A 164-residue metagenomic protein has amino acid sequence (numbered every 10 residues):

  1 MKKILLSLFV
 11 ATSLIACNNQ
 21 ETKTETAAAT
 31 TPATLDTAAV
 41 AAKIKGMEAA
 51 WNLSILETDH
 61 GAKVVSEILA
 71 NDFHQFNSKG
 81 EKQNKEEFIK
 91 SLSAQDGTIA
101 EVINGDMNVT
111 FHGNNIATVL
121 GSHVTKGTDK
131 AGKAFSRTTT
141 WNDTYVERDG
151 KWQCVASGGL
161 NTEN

Functional and structural regions predicted by a protein language model:
M1-I4, N19: Positively charged n-region of N-terminal signal peptides that target proteins for export
I4-S13: Sec-dependent N-terminal signal peptides
N18-E67: Short, low-complexity N-terminal intrinsically disordered segments enriched in polar/charged residues
H60-N115, S136: A solvent-exposed, acidic/Ser-Thr-rich amphipathic alpha-helical stretch
K79-G80, G113, G121-H123, D143 (+1 more regions): A mature extracytoplasmic/lumenal domain signature
E101, N115-T125, T139: A short hydrophobic beta-strand element
V109-A117, G132-K133, Y145-K151: A short, structured loop/turn motif at beta-sheet edges
T138-E163: Short beta-strand edge/turn micro-motifs at domain boundaries
